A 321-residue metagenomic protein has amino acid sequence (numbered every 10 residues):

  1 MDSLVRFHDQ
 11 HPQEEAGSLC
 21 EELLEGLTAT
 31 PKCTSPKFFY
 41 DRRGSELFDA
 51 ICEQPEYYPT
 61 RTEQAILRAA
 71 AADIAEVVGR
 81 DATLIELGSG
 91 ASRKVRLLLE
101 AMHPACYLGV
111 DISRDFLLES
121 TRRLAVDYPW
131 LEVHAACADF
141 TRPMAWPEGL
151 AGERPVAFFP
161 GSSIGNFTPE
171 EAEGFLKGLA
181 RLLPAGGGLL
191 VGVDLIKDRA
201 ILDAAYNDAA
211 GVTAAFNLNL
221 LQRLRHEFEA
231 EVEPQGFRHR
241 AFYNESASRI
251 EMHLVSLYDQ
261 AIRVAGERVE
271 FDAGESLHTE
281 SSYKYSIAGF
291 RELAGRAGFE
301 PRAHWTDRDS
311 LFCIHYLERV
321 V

Functional and structural regions predicted by a protein language model:
M1-F38, S45: N-terminal auxiliary segments of SAM/dcSAM-dependent transferases
P31-V78: Class I SAM-dependent methyltransferase Rossmann-like catalytic core, especially the SAM/SAH-binding loop
D81-G90: Conserved class I S-adenosyl-L-methionine
A91-H103: Conserved SAM-binding loop of SAM-dependent methyltransferases across substrates and taxa, primarily the Class I
S113-R114: Conserved SAM/SAH-binding beta-strand->alpha-helix loop
E173-A185: A short glycine-rich, Lys/Arg-flanked "PGG" loop and its adjoining helix->strand segment in the class I
L182-I196: Conserved beta-strand signature within the Rossmann-like core of class I S-adenosyl-L-methionine
I201-Y283, I287, R291-A297: Substrate-binding/catalytic lobe of Class I Rossmann-like enzymes that use SAM or dcSAM, i.e., the mid-to-C-terminal
